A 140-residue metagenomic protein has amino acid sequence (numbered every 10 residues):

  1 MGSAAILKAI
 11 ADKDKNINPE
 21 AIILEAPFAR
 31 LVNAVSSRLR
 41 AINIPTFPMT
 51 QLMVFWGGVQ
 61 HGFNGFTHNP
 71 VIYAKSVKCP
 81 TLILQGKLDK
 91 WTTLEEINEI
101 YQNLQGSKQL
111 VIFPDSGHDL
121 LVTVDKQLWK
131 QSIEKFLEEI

Functional and structural regions predicted by a protein language model:
M1-K8, W91: Glycine-rich nucleophile elbow surrounding the catalytic serine of serine-hydrolase chemistry
K8-N64: Hydrolase active-site cap/lid region
G57-Y73, C79: Active-site nucleophile elbow and catalytic-triad environment of alpha/beta-hydrolase enzymes
F66, K90-E96, L121: Conserved alpha/beta-hydrolase "acid-adjacent" motif
P70, C79, T93-Q102: Short alpha-helix in the alpha/beta-hydrolase fold that links the catalytic acid
S76-K78, I83-Q85, D89: Short beta-strand/loop motif that positions the catalytic acidic residue of the alpha/beta-hydrolase fold
Y101-L120: Catalytic histidine neighborhood in serine/cysteine hydrolases with alpha/beta-hydrolase-type architecture
S116-K130: Catalytic histidine-centered segment of alpha/beta-hydrolase-like enzymes
